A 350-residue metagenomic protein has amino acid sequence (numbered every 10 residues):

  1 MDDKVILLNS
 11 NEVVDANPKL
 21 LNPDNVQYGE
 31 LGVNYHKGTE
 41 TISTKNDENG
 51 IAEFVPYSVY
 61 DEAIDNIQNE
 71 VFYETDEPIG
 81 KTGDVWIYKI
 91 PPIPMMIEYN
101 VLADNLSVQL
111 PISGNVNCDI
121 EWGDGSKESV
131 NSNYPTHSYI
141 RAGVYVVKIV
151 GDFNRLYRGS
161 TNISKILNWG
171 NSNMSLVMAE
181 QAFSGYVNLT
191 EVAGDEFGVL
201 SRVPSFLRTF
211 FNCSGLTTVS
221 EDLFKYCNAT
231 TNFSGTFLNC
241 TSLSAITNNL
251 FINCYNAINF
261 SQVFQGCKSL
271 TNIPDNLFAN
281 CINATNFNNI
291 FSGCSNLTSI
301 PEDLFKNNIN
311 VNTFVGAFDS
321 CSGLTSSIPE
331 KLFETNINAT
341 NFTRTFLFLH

Functional and structural regions predicted by a protein language model:
M1-L31, K37-T39, E48-I90: Extracellular/surface-exposed low-complexity repeats and stalk/linker segments enriched in Gly/Pro and small polar
G32, S43, V146-K148: Short, conserved beta-strand segments within well-ordered enzyme catalytic domains that often line or immediately flank
Y35-T39, S113-V116: A short, compositionally biased
T39-I42, G50, V108, Y145: Hydrophobic residues embedded in beta-strands of well-ordered beta-sheets
E40-T44, C118-I120: Short polybasic amphipathic segments
N46-N49, W122-D124: Acidic/polar residues in short coil/turn loops that connect beta-strands within repeat-based beta-sheet scaffolds
W86, I90-H350: Solvent-exposed loop and capping/linker segments of extracellular ligand-binding repeat ectodomains
